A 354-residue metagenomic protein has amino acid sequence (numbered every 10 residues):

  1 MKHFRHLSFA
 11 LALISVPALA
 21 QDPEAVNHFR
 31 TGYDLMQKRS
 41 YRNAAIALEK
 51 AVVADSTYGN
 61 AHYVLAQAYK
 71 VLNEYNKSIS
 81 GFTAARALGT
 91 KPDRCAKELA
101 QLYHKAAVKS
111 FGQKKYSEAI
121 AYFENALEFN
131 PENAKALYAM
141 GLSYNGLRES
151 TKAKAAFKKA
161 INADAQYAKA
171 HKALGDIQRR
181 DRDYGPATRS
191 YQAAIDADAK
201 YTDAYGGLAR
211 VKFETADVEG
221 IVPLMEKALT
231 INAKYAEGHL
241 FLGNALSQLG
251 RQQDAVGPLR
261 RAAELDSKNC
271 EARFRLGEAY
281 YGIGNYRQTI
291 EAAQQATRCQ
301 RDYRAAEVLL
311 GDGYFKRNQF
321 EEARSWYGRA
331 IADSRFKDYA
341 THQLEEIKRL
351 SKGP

Functional and structural regions predicted by a protein language model:
K2, A18-Y63, K70-Q101, K105 (+1 more regions): N-terminal leader/linker segments that initiate helical-solenoid repeat arrays
E24-K50, L102-F129, K135, L142 (+3 more regions): Alpha-helical segment of the N-proximal tetratricopeptide repeat
E24-V26, G59-N60, P92-D93, A100-Q101 (+7 more regions): Helix-start (N-cap) detector for alpha-helical repeat units in TPR-like alpha-solenoids, especially tetratricopeptide
E24-V26, K316-P354: Terminal, low-structured helical/coil segments at or just beyond the last alpha-helical repeat
F29, M36, K70, H104 (+11 more regions): Position-specific recognition of the canonical hydrophobic site in helix A of tetratricopeptide repeat
R39-I46, L72-A84, S110-N125, L147-K159 (+5 more regions): Structural signature of tandem alpha-helical TPR/SEL1-like repeats, specifically the intra-repeat loop/turn
A54, A87-L88, F129, A163 (+5 more regions): Structural marker of alpha-solenoid helical repeat scaffolds
V64, K97-E98, K105, A139 (+7 more regions): Canonical tetratricopeptide repeat
